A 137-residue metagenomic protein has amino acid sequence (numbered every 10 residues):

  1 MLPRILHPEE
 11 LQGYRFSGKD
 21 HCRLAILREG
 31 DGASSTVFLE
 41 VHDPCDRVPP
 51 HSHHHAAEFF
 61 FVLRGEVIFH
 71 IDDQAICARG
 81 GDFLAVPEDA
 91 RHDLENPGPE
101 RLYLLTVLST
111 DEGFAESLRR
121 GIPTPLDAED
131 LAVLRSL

Functional and structural regions predicted by a protein language model:
M1-S35, R119-L137: A short, N-terminal "cap"/entry segment at the start of jelly-roll beta-barrel domains of the cupin/DSBH fold
F38-H53: Conserved short histidine dyad/triad with adjacent acidic residue
L39, A85, E100-S117: A short hydrophobic beta-strand segment most commonly corresponding to one strand of the jelly-roll/cupin
P44, H55-A56, Q74, A90-R91 (+2 more regions): A generic "binding-loop/recognition-motif" signal
P50, F69-H70, V86, H92-G98: Short beta-strand His + acidic residue motifs that chelate non-heme Fe in jelly-roll/DSBH and cupin folds
H55-A57, V62-V67: Glycine- and acidic-residue-biased ligand/ion/polar-headgroup-sensing regions
D73-E88: Short acidic-glycine-tyrosine-enriched beta hairpin
